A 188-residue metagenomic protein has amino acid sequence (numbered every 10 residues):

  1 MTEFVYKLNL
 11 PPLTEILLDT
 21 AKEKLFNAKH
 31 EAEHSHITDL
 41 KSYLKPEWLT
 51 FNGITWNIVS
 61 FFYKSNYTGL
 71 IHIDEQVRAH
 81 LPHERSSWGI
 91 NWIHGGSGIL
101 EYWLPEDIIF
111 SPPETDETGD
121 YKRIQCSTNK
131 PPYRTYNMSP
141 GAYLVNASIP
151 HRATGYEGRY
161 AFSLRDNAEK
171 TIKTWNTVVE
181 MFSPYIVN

Functional and structural regions predicted by a protein language model:
M1-K45, Y156-E157, A168-N188: N-terminal auxiliary "cap/dimerization" subdomain that precedes the catalytic jelly-roll/cupin core of mononuclear
E3-V5, T68, R85-N91, G98 (+2 more regions): Extracellular structured ligand-interaction cores
P11-L13, K64-N66, G95-S97, S148 (+1 more regions): Generic structural motif
I37-Y67: A glycine-rich, hydrophobic loop/mini-helix early in the fold
W48-N52, G95-I99, T171: Secondary-structure boundary elements
F62-G141: Catalytic core of non-heme Fe(II) oxygenases with the double-stranded beta-helix
T115-N188: Catalytic core of Fe(II)/2-oxoglutarate
